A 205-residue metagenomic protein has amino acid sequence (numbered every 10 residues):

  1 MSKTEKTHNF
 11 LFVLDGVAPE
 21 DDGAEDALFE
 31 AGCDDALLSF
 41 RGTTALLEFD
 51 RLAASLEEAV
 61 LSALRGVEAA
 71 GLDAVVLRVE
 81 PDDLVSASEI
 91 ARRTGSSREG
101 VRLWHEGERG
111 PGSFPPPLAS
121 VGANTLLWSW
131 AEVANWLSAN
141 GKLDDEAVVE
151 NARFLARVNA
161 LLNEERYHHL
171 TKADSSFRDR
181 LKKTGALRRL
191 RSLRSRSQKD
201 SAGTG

Functional and structural regions predicted by a protein language model:
M1, F29-D35, A70-L72: Short amphipathic beta-strand starts and helix->beta connectors
S2-G16: Short glycine-/aliphatic-rich beta-strand segments at the starts of folded cytosolic domains
D15-A36: Short amphipathic alpha-helix segments
V17-P19, L52-L56, A131: Helix N-cap motif at beta-to-alpha junctions
D34-A70: Short, intrinsically disordered low-complexity segments
V79-E106: Polyanion-binding surface elements
S96-L126: Major-groove DNA-recognition helix of helix-turn-helix-type DNA-binding domains
W130-R191: A short, Lys/Arg-enriched interface patch at domain edges and termini
